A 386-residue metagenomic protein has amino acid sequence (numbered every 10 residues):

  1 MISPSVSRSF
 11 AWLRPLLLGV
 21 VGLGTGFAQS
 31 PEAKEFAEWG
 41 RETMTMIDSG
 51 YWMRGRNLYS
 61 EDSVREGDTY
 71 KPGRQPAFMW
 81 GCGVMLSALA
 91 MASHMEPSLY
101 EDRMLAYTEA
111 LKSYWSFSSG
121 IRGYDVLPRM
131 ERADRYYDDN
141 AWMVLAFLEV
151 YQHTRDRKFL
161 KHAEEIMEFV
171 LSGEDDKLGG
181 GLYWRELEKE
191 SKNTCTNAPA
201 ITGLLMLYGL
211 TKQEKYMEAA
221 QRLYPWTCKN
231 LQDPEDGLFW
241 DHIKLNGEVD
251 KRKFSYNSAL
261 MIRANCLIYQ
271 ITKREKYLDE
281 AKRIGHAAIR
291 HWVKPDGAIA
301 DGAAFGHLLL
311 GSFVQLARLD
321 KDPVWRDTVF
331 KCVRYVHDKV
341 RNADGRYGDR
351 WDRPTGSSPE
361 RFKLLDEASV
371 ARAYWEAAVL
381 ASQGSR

Functional and structural regions predicted by a protein language model:
M1-A11: N-terminal secretory signal peptides that target proteins for export/translocation
R14-G24: Bacterial N-terminal signal peptides
L23-P31: Bacterial Sec-dependent signal peptides at the C-terminal "C-region" and cleavage site
P31-A88, A92-D102, A106-D138, K192 (+4 more regions): CBM-like carbohydrate-recognition segments
D102-L210, M217-E218: Extended ligand-binding groove/face enriched in aromatic
S113, S172, G209, C228-K229 (+3 more regions): Amphipathic alpha-helical segments of tetratricopeptide repeats
T194-Y208, Y216-N265: Active-site cradle of extracellular carbohydrate-active enzymes
N257-T272, A281, G285-I289: Oxyanion-binding "anion nests"
